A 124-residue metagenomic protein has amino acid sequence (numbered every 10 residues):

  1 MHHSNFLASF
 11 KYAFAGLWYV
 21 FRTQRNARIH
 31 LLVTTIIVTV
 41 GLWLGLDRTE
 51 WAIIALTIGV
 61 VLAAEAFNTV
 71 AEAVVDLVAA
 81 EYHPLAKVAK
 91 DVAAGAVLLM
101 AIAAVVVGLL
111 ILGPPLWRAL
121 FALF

Functional and structural regions predicted by a protein language model:
H2-V70, Y82, A96-F124: Hydrophobic alpha-helical transmembrane segments
A79-A96: Juxtamembrane helix-capping/reentrant segments at transmembrane boundaries
